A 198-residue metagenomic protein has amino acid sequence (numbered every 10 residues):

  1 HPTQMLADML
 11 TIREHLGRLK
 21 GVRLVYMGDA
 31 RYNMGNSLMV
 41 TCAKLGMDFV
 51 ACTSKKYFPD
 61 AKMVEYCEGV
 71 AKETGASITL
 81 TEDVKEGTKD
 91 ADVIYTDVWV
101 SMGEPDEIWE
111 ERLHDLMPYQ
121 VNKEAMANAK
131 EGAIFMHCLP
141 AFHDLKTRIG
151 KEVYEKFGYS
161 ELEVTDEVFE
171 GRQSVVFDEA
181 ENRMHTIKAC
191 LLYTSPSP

Functional and structural regions predicted by a protein language model:
Q4-V22: Short internal alpha-helix immediately C-terminal to a glycine-rich phosphate-binding loop in Rossmann-like
L10, T41, D166, H185: Active-site loop-to-helix "anion-binding N-cap" substructures in soluble metabolic enzymes
L16-K20, A43, K72, G87 (+2 more regions): Solvent-exposed alpha-helices and their adjacent loops that cap or buttress functional pockets in soluble metabolic
K20-T79: Glycine-rich phosphate/diphosphate-binding loop of Rossmann-like nucleotide-binding domains
G69-T165: Rossmann-like adenosine-cofactor binding region
G158, R172-H185: Short, flexible active-site recognition loops that position polar ligands and cofactors
Y193-P198: Conserved small/polar residues in nucleotide/adenosyl-binding loops
